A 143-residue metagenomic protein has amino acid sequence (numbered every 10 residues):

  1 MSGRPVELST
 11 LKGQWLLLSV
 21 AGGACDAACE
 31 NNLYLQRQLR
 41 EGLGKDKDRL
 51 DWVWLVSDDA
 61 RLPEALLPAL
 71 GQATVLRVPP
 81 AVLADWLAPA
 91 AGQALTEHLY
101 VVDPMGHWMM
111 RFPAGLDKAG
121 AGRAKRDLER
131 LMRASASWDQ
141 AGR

Functional and structural regions predicted by a protein language model:
M1-S9: N-terminal "domain-start" segment that seeds a small globular fold
L8-Q36: Short active-site neighborhood of thiol/selenol oxidoreductases, capturing the structured segment around
K12, A21, V56-D58, P79 (+1 more regions): A mature extracytoplasmic/lumenal domain signature
K12-Q14, K47-R49, A94: Extracytoplasmic
S19, R40-K47, L87, L128 (+1 more regions): Sec/Tat-exported extracytoplasmic proteins
D26-L70: Structural microenvironment flanking redox-active thiols in thiol-disulfide oxidoreductases
D51-V102: Short, internal strand/loop/helix patches that form the active-site neighborhood or redox-interaction surface
L95-R143: Thiol-/selenol-based redox modules, centered on thioredoxin-like and closely related oxidoreductase domains
